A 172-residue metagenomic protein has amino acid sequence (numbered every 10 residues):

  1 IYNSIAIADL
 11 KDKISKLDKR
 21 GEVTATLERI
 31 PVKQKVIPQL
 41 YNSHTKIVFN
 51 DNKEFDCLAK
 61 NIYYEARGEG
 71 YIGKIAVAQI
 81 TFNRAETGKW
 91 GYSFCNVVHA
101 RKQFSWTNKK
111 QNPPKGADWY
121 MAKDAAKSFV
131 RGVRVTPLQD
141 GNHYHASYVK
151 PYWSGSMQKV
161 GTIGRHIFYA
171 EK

Functional and structural regions predicted by a protein language model:
I1-N3: Single-pass membrane-anchoring alpha-helices
D9-K172: Bacterial extracytoplasmic/cell-wall-associated proteins, especially those involved in peptidoglycan
